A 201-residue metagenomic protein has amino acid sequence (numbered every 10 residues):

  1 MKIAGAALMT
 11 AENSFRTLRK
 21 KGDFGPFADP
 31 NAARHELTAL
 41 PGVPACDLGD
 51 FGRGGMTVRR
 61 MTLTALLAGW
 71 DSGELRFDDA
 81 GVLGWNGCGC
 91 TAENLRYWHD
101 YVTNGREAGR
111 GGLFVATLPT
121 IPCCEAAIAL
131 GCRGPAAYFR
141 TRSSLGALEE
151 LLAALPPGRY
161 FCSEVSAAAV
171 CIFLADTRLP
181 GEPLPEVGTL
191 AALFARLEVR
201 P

Functional and structural regions predicted by a protein language model:
M1-P201: Conserved "HGTGT" condensation-loop signature of ketosynthase/thiolase-family condensing enzymes that catalyze
